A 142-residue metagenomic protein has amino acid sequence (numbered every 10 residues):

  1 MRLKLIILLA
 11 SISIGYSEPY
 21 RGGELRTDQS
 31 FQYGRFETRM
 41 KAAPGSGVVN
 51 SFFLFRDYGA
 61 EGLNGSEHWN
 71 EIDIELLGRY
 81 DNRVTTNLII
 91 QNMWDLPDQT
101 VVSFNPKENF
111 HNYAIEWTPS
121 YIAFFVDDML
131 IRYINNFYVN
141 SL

Functional and structural regions predicted by a protein language model:
M1-L3, I131: Short, intrinsically disordered low-complexity segments
L3-S13: Sec-dependent N-terminal signal peptides
S17-L142: GH16 jelly-roll
